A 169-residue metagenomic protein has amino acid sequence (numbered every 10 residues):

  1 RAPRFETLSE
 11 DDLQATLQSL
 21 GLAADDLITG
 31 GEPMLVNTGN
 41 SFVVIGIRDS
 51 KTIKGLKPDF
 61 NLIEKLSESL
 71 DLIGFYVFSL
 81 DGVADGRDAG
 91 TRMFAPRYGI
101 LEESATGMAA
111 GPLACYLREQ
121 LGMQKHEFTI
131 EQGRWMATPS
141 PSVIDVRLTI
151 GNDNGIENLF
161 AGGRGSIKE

Functional and structural regions predicted by a protein language model:
R1-S67, R118-E169: Acidic, low-complexity central loop/insert segments
S19-I28, A84-E102: Short, hydrophobic/aliphatic alpha-helical segments
L35, E64-G90: Glycine-rich, acidic
T38, G86-D88, A105, S140: Short glycine/proline-enriched turns and hinge-like loops at secondary-structure junctions
F78-D81, F94-P96, E131-G133, T149: A generic structural motif
G82-A84, Y98-I100, W135-A137, I167: Short Gly/Pro-enriched loop/turn and capping motifs at secondary-structure junctions
I100-A114: Short glycine/threonine-rich catalytic loop with a Thr-x-Gly-x-Asp
